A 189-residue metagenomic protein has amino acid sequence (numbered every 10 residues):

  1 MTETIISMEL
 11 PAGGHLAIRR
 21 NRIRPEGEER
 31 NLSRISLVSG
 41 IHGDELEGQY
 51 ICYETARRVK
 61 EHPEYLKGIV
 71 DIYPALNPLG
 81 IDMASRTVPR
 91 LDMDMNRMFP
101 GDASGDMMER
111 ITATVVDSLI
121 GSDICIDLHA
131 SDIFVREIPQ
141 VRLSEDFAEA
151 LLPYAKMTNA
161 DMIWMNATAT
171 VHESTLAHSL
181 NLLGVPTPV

Functional and structural regions predicted by a protein language model:
M1-V189: Structured catalytic-domain cores with a bias toward divalent-metal coordination
